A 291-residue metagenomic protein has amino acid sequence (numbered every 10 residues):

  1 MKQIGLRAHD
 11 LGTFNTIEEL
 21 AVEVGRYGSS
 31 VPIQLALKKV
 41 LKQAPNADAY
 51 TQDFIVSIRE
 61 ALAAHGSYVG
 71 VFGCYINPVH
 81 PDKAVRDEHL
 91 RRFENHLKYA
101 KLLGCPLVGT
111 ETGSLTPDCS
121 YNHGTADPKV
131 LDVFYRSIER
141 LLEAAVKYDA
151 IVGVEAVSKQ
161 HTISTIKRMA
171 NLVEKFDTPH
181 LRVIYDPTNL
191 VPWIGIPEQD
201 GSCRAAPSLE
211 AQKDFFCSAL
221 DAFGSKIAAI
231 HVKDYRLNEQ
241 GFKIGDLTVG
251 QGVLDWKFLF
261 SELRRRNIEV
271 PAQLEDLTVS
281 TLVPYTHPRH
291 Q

Functional and structural regions predicted by a protein language model:
M1-G5, V69-H80, S114-Y121: N-terminal small/glycine-rich loop or linker at the start of catalytic domains across soluble metabolic enzymes
M1-P32, A63, K83, I163-Q291: Histidine-acidic metal/acid-base catalytic patches
D10-G12, L37-L41, I76-P78, T112-T116 (+4 more regions): Active-site-proximal loop/turn and secondary-structure-junction residues that shape catalytic pockets, frequently
V22, A61-H65, P81-Y185, P192: Active-site acidic/histidine proton-transfer and metal-coordination neighborhood in alpha/beta enzyme cores
P32-Q34, G70-F72, V108, V152 (+2 more regions): Hydrophobic residues within beta-strands of alpha/beta enzymes
Q34-R59, T112-C119: Glycine-rich, proline-tolerant flexible connector loops at the mouths of alpha/beta enzymes
P45-A49, R86, G124-T125, I244-V249: Short glycine-enriched, charge-decorated loop/helix-capping segments at active-site entrances that position
T51-G66, F134-A145, S218-A222, F258-L263: Catalytic-core regions built around general acid/base machinery
